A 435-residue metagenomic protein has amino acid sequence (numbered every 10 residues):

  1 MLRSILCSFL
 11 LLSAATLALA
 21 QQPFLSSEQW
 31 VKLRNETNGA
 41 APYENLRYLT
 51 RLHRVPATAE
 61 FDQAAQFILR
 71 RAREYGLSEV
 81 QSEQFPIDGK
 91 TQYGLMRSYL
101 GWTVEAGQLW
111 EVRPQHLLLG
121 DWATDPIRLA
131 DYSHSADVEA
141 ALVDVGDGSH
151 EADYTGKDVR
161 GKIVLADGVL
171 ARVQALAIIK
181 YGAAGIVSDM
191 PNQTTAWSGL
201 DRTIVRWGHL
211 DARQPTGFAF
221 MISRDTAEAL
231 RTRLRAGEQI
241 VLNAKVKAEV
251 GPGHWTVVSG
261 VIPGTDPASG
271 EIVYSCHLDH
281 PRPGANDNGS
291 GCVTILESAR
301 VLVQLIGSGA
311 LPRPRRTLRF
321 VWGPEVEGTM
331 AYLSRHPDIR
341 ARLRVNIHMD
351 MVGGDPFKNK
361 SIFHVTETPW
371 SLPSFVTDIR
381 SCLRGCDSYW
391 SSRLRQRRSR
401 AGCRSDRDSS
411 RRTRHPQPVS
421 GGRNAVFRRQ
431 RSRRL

Functional and structural regions predicted by a protein language model:
I5-T16: Bacterial N-terminal signal peptides
Q22-L25, G39, R47, R51-R160: Noncatalytic luminal/extracellular "stalk/propeptide" segments of secretory-pathway proteins
Q29-E36, T50-A59, R97-S98, L129-S133 (+9 more regions): Second-shell loop/turn segments in exported
T37, A41, T50-E60, A72-E79 (+12 more regions): Sec/Tat-exported extracytoplasmic proteins
T58-A59, L118-F218, D287, R300 (+1 more regions): Extracellular/luminal Protease-associated
L117-G120, A219, A227, P267-S269 (+1 more regions): Metal-dependent peptidase/peptidase-like ectodomains
T124-A152, W207-N286, E297-R300, Q304-G309: Soluble metallo-hydrolase cores and metallopeptidase-like ectodomains found primarily in the secretory/periplasmic
V301-T329, M349: Short helix-loop-beta-strand segments that form the rim/entrance of peptidase-like active sites
